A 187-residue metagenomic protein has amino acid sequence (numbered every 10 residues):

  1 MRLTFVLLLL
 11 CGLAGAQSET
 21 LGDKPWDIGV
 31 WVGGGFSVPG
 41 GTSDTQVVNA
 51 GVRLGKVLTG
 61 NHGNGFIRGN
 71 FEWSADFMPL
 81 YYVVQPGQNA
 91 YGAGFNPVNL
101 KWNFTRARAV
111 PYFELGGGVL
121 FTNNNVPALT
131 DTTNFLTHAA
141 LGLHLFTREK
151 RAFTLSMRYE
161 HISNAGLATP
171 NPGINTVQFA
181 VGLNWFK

Functional and structural regions predicted by a protein language model:
M1-G22: Cleavable N-terminal export/targeting peptides
Q17-P25, T59-F71, T105-V110, T147-F153: Short loop/turn motifs that connect adjacent beta-strands in outer-membrane beta-barrel proteins
K24-W26, D44-A50, N89-N96, A109 (+2 more regions): Residues that define the transmembrane beta-barrel architecture of outer-membrane proteins
W26-F36, W73-Y81, F113-V119, L155-H161 (+1 more regions): Transmembrane beta-barrel strands of outer-membrane/channel proteins
G34, K56-L58, W102-F104, L143-L145 (+1 more regions): Residue-level signature of outer-membrane beta-barrel architecture
G35-G41, N61, M78-P86, V119-V126 (+1 more regions): Sequence/structural signature of outer-membrane beta-barrel proteins
V52, V98-L100, A139-L141, M157 (+1 more regions): Membrane-embedded beta-strands of outer-membrane beta-barrel proteins, especially the hydrophobic/small aromatic
V52-L54, P172-K187: Outer-membrane beta-barrel "beta-signal"
